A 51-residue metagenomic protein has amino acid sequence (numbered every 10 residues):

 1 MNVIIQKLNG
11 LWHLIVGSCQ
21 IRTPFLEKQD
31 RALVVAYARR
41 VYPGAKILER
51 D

Functional and structural regions predicted by a protein language model:
M1-H13, L48-E49: Short N-terminal "domain-start" leader segments that mark the transition from disordered tails or signal peptides into
N2, H13-L14, D30, V35: Short, flexible coil/linker segments at or flanking structured domains
S18-C19: Catalytic phosphate/metal-binding cores of nucleic-acid and nucleotide-processing enzymes, i.e., regions that mediate
F25-K46: A short, charged, amphipathic alpha-helix used as a generic interaction element across diverse proteins
